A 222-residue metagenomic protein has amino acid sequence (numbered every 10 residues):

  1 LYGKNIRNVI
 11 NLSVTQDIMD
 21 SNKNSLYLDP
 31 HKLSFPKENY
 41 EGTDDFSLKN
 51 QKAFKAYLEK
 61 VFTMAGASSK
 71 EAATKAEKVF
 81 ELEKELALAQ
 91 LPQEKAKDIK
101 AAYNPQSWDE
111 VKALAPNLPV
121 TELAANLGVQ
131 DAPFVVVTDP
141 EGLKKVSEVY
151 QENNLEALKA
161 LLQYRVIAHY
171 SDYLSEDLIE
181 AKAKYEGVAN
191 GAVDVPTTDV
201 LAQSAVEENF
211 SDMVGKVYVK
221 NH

Functional and structural regions predicted by a protein language model:
L1-H222: Noncatalytic, helix-rich "gating/capping" subdomain that lines the substrate-entry/channel surface of large enzyme
